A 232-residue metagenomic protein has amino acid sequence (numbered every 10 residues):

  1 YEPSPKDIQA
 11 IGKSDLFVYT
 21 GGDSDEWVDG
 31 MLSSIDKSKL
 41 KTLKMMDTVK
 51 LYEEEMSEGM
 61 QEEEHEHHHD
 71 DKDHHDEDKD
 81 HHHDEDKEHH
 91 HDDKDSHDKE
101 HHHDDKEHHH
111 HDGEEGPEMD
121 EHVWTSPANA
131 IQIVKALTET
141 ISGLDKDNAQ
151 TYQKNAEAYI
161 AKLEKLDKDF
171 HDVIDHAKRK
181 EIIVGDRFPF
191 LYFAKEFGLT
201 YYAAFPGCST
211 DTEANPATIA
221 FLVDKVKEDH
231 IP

Functional and structural regions predicted by a protein language model:
Y1-P232: Extracytoplasmic metal-acquisition and chelation regions
